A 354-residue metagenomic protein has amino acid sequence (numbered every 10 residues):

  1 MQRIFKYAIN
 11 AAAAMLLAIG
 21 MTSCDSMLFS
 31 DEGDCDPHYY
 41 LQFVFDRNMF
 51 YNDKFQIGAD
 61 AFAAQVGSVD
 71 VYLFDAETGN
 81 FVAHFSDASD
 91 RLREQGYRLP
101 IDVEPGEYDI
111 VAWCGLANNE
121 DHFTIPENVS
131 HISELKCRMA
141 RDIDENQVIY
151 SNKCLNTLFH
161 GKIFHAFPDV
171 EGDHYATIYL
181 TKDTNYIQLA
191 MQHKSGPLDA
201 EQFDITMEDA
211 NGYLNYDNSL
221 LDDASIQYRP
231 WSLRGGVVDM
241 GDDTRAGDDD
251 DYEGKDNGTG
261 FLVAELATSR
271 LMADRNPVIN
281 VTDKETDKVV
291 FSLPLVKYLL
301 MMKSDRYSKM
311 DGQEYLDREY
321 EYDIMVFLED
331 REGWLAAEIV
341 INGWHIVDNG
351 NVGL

Functional and structural regions predicted by a protein language model:
Q2-A12: Bacterial N-terminal signal peptides that target proteins for export
F5-Y7, C24-L28: Hydrophobic membrane-targeting and insertion signals
I19-S23: C-terminal motif of bacterial Sec signal peptides marking the signal peptidase cleavage site
S26-N128, S304-L354: Acidic/polar, low-complexity intrinsically disordered N-terminal segments immediately downstream of a Sec signal
Q65-I125, D199-R306, L354: Tryptophan-paired
N80-K182: Short, low-hydrophobicity acidic/polar segments
E134-K182, L295-L354: Extracellular beta-sheet/turn segments enriched in Thr/Pro/Gly and aliphatic residues
T181-G196: Surface-exposed interaction/gating patches
